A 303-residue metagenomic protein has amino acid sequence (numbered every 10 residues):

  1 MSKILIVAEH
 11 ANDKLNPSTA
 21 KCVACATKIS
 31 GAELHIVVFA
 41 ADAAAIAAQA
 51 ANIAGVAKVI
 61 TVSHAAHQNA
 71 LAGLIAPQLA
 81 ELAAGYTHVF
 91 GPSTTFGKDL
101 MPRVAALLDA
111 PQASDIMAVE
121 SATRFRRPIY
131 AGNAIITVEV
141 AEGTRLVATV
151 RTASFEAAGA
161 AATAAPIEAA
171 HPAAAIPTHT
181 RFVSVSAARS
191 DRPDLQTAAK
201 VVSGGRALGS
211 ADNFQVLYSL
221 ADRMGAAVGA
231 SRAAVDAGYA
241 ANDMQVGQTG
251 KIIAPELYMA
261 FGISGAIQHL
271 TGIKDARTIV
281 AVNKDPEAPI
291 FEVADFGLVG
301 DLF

Functional and structural regions predicted by a protein language model:
M1-F303: N-terminal glycine-rich FAD/FM-binding segment characteristic of electron-transfer flavoproteins
